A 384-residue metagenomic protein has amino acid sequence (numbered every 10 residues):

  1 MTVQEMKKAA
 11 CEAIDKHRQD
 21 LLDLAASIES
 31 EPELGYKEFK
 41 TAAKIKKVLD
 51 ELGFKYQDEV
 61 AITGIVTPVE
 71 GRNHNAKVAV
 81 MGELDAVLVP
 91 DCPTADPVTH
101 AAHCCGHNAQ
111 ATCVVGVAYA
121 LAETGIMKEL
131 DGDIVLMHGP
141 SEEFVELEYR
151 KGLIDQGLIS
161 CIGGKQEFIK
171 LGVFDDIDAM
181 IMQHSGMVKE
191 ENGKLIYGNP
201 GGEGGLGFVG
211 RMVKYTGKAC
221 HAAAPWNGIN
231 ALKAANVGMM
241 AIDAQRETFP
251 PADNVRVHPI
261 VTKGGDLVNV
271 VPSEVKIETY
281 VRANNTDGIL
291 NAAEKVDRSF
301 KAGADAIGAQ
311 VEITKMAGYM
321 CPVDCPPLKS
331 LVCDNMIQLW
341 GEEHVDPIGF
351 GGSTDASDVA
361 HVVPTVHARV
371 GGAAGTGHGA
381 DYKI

Functional and structural regions predicted by a protein language model:
T2-C104, N108-V135, P140-S141: Acidic/His- and Gly-rich active-site-bordering loop/insert found across diverse amide/peptide-bond hydrolases
H17, E31, L52, V87 (+12 more regions): Change "in soluble alpha/beta enzymes" to "in soluble alpha/beta proteins
I28, V80, H107, L136 (+6 more regions): Divalent metal-coordination and catalytic microenvironments
E29-E31, H103, H107-Q110, M182-G186 (+3 more regions): Histidine-centered active-site/metal-ligand motif
V80-T94, G204-Y215, G371-H378: Acidic-glycine-rich active-site phosphate/pyrophosphate-binding loop
C92-A102, N108, L121-H258, G265-V270: Histidine/acidic-residue-rich, glycine-tolerant segments that coordinate divalent metal ions
N236-I384: Metal-dependent amide/peptide-bond hydrolase catalytic core, centered on the "pita-bread" metallohydrolase fold
